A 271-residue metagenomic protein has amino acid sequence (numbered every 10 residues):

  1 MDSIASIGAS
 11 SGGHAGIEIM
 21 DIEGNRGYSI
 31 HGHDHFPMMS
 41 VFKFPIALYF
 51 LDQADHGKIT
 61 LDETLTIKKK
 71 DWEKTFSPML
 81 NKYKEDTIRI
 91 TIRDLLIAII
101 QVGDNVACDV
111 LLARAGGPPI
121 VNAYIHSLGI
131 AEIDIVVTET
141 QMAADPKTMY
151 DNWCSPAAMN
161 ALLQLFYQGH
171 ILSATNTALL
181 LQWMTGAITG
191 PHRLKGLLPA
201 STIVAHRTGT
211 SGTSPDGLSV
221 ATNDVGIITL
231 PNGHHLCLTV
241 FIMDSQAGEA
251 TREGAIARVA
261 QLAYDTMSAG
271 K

Functional and structural regions predicted by a protein language model:
M1-D34: Beta-lactamase-like hydrolase cores
M1-I7, G27, A113-R114, P118-P119 (+4 more regions): Structured C-terminal helix/loop/strand segments within mature extracytoplasmic catalytic/sensor domains
H14, I88, D109-I171: Mid-domain, small-residue-enriched loop/turn segments at the edges of structured enzyme/sensor domains
G16-M20, S29, P45, T66 (+2 more regions): Soluble periplasmic/extracytoplasmic beta-strand elements of cell-envelope proteins
I22, L61-P78, A115-G116, W183: Acidic helix-start/capping segments at beta-turn-to-alpha-helix junctions
N25, P37-L65, L238: Active-site SXXK
D52-D71, P118, N122, S173-T177: Short, well-structured active-site flanking segments
W72-D109, P118: Conserved catalytic neighborhood of penicillin-recognizing serine enzymes
